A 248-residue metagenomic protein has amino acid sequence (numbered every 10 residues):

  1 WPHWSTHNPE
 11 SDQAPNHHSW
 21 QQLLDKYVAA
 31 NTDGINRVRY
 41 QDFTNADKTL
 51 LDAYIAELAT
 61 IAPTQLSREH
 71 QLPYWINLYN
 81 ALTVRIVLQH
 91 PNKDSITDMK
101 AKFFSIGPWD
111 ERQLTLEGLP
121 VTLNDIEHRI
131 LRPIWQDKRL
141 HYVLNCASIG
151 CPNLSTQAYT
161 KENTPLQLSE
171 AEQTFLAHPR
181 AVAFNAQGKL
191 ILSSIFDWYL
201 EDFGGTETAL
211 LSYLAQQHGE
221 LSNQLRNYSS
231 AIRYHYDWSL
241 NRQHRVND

Functional and structural regions predicted by a protein language model:
W1-D248: Interaction/scaffold regions that mediate signaling and macromolecular assembly across diverse proteins
